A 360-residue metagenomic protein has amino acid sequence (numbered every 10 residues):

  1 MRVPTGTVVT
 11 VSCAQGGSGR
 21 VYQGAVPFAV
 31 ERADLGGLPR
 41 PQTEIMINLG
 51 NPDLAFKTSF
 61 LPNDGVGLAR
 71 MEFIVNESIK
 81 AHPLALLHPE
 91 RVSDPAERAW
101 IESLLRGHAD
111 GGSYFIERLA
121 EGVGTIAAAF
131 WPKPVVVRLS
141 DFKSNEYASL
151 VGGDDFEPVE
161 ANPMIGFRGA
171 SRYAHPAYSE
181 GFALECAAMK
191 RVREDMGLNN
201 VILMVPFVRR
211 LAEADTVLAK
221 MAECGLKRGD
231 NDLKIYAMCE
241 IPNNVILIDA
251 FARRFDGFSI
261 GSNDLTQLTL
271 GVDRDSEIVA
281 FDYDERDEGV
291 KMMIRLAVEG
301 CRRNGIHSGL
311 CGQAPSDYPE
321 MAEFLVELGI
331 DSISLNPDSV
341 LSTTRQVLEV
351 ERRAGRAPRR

Functional and structural regions predicted by a protein language model:
M1-T7, V11-Q15: Structured functional modules or segments
V11, R20-Q23, T343: Generic detector of short, aliphatic-rich beta-strand segments that form the cores of beta-sheets in diverse domain
A14, G24-V26, N263: Generic beta-structure capping elements
S18-V21, V26, R168, A357: Compositionally biased, intrinsically disordered low-complexity regions
V21-G37: Short, compositionally biased
R32-R360: Conserved alpha/beta-domain cores
